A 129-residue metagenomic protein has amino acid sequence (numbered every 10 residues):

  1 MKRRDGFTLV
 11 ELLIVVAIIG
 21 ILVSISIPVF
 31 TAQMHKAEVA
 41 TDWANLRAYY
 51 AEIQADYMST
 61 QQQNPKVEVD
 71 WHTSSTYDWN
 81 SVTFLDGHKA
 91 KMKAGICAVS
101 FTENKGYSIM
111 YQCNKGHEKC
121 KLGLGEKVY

Functional and structural regions predicted by a protein language model:
M1-K2, N45: Intrinsically disordered, low-complexity sequence elements enriched in Ser/Thr/Gly/Pro
K2-T31: N-terminal single-pass transmembrane signal-anchor helix
F7-E11, G20, A44, T83 (+2 more regions): Intrinsic-disorder/low-complexity peptide segments enriched for small residues
M34: DNA major-groove recognition helix of helix-turn-helix
E38-N64: Membrane-proximal N-terminal amphipathic helix
A55-Y129: Periplasmic/extracellular, small/polar-rich flexible segments of pilin-like filament-forming proteins
